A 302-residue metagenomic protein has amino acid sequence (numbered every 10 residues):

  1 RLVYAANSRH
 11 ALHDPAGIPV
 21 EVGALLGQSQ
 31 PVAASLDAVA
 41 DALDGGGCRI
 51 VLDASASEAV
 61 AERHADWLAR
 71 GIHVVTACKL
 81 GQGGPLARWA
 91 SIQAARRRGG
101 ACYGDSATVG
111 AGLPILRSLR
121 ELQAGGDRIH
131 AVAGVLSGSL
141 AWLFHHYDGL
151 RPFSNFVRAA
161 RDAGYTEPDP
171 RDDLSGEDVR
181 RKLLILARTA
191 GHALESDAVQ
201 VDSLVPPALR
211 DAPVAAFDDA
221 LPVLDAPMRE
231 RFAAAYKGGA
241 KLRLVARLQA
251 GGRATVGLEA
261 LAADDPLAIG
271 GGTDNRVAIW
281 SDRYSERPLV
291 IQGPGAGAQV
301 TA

Functional and structural regions predicted by a protein language model:
R1-A69: N-terminal glycine-/serine-/threonine-rich beta1-alpha1-beta2 phosphate-ribose binding loop of Rossmann-like
A34, G46, A87, G110 (+7 more regions): Conserved active-site and cofactor/substrate-binding residues in soluble primary-metabolism enzymes
S55-R70, C78-L122: Rossmann-fold NAD(P)-binding glycine/threonine-rich loop
R97-G100, G104-T166, E177, I185: Rossmann-like NAD(P)H-binding beta-loop-alpha module
H130-V132, E167-L174, V290-P294: A short glycine-threonine-serine/GTX helix/turn-capping micro-motif
A133, A141, A159, R247-A302: Catalytic, metal-anchored helix/loop core of enzyme active sites in primary metabolism
H146-Y147, S154-I269: Substrate-binding/catalytic subdomain of NAD(P)-dependent oxidoreductase enzymes
